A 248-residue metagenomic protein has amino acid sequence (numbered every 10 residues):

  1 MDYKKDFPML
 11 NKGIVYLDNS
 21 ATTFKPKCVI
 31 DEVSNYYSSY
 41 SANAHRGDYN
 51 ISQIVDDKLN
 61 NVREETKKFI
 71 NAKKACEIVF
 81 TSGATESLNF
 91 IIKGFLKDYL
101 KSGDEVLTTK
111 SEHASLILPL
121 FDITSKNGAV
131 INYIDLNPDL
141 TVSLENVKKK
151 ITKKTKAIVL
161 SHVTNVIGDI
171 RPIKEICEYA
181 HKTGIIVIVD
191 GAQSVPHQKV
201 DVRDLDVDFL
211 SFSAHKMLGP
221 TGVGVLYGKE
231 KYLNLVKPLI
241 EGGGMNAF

Functional and structural regions predicted by a protein language model:
M1-F248: Pyridoxal 5′-phosphate
